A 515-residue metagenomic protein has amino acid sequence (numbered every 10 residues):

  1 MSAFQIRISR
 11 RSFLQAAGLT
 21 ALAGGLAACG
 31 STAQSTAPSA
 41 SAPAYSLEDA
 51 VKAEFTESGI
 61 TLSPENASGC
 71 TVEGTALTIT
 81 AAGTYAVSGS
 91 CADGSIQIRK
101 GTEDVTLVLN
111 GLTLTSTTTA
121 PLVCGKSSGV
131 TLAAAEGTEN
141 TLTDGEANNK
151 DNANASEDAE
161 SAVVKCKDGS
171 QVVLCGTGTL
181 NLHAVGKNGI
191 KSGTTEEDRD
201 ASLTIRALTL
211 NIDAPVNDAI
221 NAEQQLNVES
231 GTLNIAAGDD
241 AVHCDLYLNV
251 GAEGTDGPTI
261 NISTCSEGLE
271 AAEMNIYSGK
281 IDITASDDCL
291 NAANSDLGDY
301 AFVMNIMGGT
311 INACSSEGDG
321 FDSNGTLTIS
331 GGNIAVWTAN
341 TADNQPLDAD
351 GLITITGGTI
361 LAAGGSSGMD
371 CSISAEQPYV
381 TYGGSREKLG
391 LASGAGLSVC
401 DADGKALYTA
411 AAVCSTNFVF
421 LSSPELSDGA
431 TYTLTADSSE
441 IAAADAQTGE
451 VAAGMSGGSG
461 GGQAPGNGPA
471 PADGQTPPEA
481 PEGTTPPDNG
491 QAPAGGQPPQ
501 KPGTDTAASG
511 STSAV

Functional and structural regions predicted by a protein language model:
S2-V515: A composition-driven surface/loop motif
